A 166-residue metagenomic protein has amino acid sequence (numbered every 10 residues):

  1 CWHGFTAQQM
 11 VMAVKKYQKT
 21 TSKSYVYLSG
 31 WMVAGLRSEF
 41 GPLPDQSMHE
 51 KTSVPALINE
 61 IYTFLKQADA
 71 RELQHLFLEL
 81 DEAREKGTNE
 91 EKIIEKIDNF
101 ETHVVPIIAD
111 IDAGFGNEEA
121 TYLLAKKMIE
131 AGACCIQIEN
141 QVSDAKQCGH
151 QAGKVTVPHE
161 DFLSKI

Functional and structural regions predicted by a protein language model:
C1-I166: Alpha/beta enzyme core
